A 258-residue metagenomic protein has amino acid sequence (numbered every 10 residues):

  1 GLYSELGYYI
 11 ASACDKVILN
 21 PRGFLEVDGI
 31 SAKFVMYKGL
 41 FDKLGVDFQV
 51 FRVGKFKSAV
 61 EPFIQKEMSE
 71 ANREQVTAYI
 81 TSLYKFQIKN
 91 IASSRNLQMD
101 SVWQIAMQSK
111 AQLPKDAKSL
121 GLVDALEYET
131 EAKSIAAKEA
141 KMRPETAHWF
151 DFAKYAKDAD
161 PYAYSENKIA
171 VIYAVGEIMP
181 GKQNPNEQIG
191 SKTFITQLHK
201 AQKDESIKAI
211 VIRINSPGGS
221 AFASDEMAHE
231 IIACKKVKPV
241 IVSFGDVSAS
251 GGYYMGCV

Functional and structural regions predicted by a protein language model:
G1-Q98, W103-A106, A111, A137-K238 (+1 more regions): Small-residue-centered hinge/linker elements
I18-L19, V123-E129: Short acidic-hydrophobic, aromatic-tinged amphipathic segments that line or gate anion-handling sites
M107, P114-A117, L126: PDZ peptide-recognition modules
E129-E131, I135: Amphipathic alpha-helical
